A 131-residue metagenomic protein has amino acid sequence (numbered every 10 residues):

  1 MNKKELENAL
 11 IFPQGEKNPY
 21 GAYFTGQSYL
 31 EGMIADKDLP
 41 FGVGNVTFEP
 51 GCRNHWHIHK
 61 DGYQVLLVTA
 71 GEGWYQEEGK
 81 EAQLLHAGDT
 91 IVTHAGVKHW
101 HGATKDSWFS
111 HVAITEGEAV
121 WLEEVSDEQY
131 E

Functional and structural regions predicted by a protein language model:
M1-F41, W121-E131: A short, N-terminal "cap"/entry segment at the start of jelly-roll beta-barrel domains of the cupin/DSBH fold
G44-K60: Conserved short histidine dyad/triad with adjacent acidic residue
C52, D61-G62, E81, V97 (+2 more regions): A generic "binding-loop/recognition-motif" signal
H55-H57, Y75-Q76, K98-K105: Short beta-strand His + acidic residue motifs that chelate non-heme Fe in jelly-roll/DSBH and cupin folds
D61-G73, E78-G79: Glycine- and acidic-residue-biased ligand/ion/polar-headgroup-sensing regions
V65, V92, D106-E124: A short hydrophobic beta-strand segment most commonly corresponding to one strand of the jelly-roll/cupin
G79-G96: Short acidic-glycine-tyrosine-enriched beta hairpin
